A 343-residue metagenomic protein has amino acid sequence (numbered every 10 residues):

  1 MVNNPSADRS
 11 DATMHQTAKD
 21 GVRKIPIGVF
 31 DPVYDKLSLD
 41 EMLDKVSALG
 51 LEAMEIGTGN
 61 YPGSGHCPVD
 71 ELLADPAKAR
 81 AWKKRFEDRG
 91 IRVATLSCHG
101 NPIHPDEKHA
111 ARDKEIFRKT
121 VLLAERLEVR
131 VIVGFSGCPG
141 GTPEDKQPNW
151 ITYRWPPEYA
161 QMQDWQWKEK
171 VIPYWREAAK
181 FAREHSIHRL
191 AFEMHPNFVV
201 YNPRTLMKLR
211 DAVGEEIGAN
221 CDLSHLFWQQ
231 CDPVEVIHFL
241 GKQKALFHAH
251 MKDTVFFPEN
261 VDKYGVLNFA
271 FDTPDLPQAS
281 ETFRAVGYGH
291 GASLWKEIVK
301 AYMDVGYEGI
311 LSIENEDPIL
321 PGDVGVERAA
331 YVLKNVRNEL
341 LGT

Functional and structural regions predicted by a protein language model:
H15, E41, R80, K84-D88 (+2 more regions): Active-site acidic/histidine proton-transfer and metal-coordination neighborhood in alpha/beta enzyme cores
G21-I27, L37, A53-M54, L96 (+1 more regions): Acidic/histidine-rich catalytic cores of soluble enzymes
Y34, S312-E327: A short, acidic, flexible beta-alpha connecting loop/helix-capping segment that sits on the rim of active
D35-V46, A111-V121, Q229-F239, W295-I298: Short, acidic/polar
M42-P62, E128-V131: Catalytic domains of carbohydrate-active enzymes, especially glycoside hydrolases
E55-I56, V93-S97, R130-G137, R189-E193 (+1 more regions): Short beta-strand segments at enzyme active-site cores
I56-A81, G137-P143: Glycine-rich, proline-tolerant flexible connector loops at the mouths of alpha/beta enzymes
G322-G342: C-terminal helical cap(s) of enzyme catalytic domains, especially alpha/beta-barrels
